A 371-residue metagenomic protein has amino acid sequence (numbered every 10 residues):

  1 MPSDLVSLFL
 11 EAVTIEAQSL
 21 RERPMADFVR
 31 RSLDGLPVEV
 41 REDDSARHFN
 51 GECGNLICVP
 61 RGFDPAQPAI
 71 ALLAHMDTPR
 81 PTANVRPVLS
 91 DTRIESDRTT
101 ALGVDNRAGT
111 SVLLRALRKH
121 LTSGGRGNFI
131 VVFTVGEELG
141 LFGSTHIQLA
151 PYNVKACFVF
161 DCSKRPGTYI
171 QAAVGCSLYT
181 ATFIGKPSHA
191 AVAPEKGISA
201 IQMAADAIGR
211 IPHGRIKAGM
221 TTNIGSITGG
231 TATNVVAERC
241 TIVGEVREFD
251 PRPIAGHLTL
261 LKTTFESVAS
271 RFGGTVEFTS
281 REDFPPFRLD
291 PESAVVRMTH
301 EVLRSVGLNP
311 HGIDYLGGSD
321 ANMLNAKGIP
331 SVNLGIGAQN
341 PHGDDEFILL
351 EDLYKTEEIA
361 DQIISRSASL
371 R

Functional and structural regions predicted by a protein language model:
M1-E95: Acidic/His- and Gly-rich active-site-bordering loop/insert found across diverse amide/peptide-bond hydrolases
V29, L33, T110-H120, I147 (+3 more regions): Buried hydrophobic packing segments
A46, M76-T78, V132-G140, C162-K164 (+2 more regions): Acidic, glycine-rich active-site loops and adjacent beta-strand->loop/helix elements that engage anionic groups
D77-T92, Y169-T182, E301, V332: Acidic-glycine-rich active-site phosphate/pyrophosphate-binding loop
V88-T100, I184-S188, V306, A338-H342: Glycine/charged-rich beta-loop-alpha catalytic/anionic-binding loops adjacent to active sites
S96-L178, T221-T222, T233-N234, E245 (+1 more regions): Acidic/histidine-rich catalytic neighborhood of metal-dependent amide-processing enzymes
S199-R371: Metal-dependent amide/peptide-bond hydrolase catalytic core, centered on the "pita-bread" metallohydrolase fold
